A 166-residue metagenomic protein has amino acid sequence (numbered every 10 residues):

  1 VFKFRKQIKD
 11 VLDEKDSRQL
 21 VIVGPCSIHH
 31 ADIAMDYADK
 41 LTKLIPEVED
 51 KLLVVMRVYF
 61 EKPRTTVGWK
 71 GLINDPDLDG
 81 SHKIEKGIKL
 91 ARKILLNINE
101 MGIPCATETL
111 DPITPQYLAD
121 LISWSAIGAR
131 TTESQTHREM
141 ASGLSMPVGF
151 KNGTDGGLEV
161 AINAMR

Functional and structural regions predicted by a protein language model:
V1-K15: N- or domain-start disorder-to-order transition segments that initiate the globular core
G24: Conserved, mostly hydrophobic/aromatic
S27-D32: Short, glycine-rich nucleotide/cofactor-binding loops
I33-Y37: Residues at alpha-helix caps and immediate loop-helix transition turns in enzyme cores, especially N- and C-cap
A38, K51-R166: Active-site-facing alpha/beta catalytic cores
T42-K43: N-terminal intrinsically disordered, cationic/polar leader segments that include organellar targeting peptides
P46-D50: Short helix-capping segments at alpha-helix termini
